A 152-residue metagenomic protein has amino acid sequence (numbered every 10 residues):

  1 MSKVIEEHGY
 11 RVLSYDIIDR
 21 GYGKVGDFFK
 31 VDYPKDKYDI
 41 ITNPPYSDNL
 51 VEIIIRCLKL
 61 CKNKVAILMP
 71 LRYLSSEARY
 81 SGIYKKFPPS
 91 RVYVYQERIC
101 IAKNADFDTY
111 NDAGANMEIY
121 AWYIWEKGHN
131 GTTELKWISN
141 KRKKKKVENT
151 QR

Functional and structural regions predicted by a protein language model:
M1-R152: Class I S-adenosyl-L-methionine-dependent methyltransferase catalytic core
